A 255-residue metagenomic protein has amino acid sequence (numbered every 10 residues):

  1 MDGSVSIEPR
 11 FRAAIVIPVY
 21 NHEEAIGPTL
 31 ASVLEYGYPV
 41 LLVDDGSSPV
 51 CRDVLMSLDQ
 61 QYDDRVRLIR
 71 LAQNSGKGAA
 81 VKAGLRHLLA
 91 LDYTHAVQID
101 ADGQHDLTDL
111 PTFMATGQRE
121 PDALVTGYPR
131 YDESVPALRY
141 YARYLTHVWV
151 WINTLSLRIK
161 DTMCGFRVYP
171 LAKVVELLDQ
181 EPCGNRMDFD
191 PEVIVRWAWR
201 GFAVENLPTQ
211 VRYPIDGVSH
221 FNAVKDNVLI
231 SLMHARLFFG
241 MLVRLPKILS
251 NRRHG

Functional and structural regions predicted by a protein language model:
M1-R10, Q180-G255: Hydrophobic helical membrane-anchoring modules
M1-S32: N-proximal low-complexity "stem/linker" segments adjacent to membrane-targeting elements
R12-A14, P39, E192: Cell-envelope/extracellular polymer assembly enzymes that use nucleotide-activated donors
A14-P18, L41, R70: Short hydrophobic beta-strand elements that form part of the catalytic alpha/beta core underpinning NDP-sugar/donor
E24-P28, P49-L58, T108: Acidic helix N-cap motif at the loop->helix transition within catalytic regions of sugar-transfer enzymes
D44-D53, G103: A conserved acidic beta->alpha catalytic loop
A72-Q73, G78-A90, L107-M187, P214-F221 (+1 more regions): Acceptor/aglycone-binding surface of glycosyltransferases and processive sugar-polymer synthases
Y93-Q104: Short beta-strand-to-loop acidic/aromatic patch adjacent to the donor-nucleotide binding site
